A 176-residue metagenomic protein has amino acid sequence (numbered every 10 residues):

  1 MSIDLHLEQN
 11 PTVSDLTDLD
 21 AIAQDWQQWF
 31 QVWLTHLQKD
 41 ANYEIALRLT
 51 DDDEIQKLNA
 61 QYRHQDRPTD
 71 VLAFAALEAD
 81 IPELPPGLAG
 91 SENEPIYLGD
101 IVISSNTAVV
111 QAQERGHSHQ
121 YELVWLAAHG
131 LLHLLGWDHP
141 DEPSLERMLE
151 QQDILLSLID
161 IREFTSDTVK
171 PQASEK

Functional and structural regions predicted by a protein language model:
M1-V124, L135-K176: An acidic/histidine-cluster motif and surrounding catalytic segment that typifies divalent-metal-assisted enzyme active
L132: Conserved ATP-binding N-box helix of the HATPase_c
